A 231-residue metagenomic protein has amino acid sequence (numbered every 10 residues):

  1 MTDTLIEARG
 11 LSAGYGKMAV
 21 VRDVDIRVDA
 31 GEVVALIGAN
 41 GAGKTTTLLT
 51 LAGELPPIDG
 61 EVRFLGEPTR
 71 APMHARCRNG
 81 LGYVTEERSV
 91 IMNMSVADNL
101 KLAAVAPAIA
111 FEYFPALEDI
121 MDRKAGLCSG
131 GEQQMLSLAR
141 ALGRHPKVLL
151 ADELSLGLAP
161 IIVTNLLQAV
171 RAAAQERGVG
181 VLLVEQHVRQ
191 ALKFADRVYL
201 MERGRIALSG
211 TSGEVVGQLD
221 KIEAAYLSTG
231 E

Functional and structural regions predicted by a protein language model:
I37-A39: The feature captures the beta-strand-to-loop junction immediately N-terminal to the Walker
A52: Helix-to-loop junction immediately C-terminal to a conserved catalytic motif
P56, P68-R88, D119-D122, V215-I222: ABC ATPase NBD coupling module
G60-R70, N79, P107-A108, E112 (+1 more regions): Conserved ABC transporter NBD signature motif
K124-C128, E132: Conserved ABC ATPase signature
A141-L142: ABC ATPase C-loop
R197-R205, G217-E231: C-terminal boundary and immediately downstream tail of ABC-type ATPase nucleotide-binding domains
